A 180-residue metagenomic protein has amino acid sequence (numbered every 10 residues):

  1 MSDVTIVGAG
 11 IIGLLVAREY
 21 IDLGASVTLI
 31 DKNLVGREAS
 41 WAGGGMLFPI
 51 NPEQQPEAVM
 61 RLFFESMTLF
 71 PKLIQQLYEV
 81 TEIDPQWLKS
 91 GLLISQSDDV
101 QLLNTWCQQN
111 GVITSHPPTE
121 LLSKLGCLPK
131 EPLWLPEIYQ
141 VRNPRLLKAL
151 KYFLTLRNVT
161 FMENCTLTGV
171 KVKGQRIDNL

Functional and structural regions predicted by a protein language model:
M1-I12, T28: Beta1/beta-strand and adjacent pyrophosphate-binding region of the FAD-binding site in flavoprotein oxidoreductases
G8, D31, Q96: Short beta-strand/turn micro-motifs composed of small residues that flank or help shape donor/cofactor-binding pockets
I21-A42: Glycine-rich FAD pyrophosphate-binding loop
A25, V112, V159: Short phosphate-binding/catalytic loops that engage adenosine nucleotides
D31, P118, E163-C165: Short loop/edge segments at beta-strand edges and connector loops that shape dinucleotide/nucleotide cofactor-binding
M46-K124, P129: Dinucleotide-binding Rossmann-like beta1-alpha1 core, especially the glycine-rich loop that anchors the ADP
W134-L180: Helical element adjacent to the flavin cofactor pocket in flavoenzyme catalytic cores
